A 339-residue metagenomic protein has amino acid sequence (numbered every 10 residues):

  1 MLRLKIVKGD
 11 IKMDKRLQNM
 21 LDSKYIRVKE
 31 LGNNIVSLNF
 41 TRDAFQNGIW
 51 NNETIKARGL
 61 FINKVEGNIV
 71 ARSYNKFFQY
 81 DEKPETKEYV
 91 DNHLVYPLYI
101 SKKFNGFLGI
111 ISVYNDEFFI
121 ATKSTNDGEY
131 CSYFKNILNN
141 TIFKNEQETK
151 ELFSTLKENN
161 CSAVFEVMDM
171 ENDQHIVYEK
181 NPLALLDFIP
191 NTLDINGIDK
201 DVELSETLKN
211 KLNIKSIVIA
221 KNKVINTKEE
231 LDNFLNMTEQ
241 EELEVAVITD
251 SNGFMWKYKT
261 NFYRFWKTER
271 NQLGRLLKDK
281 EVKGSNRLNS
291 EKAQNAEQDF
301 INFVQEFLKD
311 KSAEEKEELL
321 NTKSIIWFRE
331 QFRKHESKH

Functional and structural regions predicted by a protein language model:
L4-H339: Core nucleotide-handling region used for phosphoryl-transfer chemistry
